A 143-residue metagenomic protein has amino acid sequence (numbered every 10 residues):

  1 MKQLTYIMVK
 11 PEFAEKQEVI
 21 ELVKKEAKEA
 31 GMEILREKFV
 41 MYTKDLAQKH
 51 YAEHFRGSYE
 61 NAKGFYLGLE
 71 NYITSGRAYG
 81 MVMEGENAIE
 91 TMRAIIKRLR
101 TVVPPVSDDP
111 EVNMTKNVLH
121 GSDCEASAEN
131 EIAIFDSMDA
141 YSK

Functional and structural regions predicted by a protein language model:
M1-K143: Non-catalytic terminal and connector segments of soluble metabolic enzymes
